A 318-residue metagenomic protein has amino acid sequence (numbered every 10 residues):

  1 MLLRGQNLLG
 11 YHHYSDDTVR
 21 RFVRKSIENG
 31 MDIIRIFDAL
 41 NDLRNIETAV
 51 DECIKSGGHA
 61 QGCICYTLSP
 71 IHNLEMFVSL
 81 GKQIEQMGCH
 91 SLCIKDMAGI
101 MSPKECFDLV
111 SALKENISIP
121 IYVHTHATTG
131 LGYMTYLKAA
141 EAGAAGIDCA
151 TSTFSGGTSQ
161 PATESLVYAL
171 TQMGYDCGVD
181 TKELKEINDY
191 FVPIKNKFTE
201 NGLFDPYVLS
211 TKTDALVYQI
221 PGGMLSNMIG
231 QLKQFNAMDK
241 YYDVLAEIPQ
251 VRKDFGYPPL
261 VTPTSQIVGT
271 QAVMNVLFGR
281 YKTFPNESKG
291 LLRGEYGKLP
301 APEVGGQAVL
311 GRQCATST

Functional and structural regions predicted by a protein language model:
M1-E85, L92, A98-S102: Active-site beta->alpha loop and helix N-cap motifs at the rims of alpha/beta catalytic domains
M1-L2, A49-C65, C106-V123, V167-V179: Alpha-helix-loop-beta-strand connector modules within alpha/beta enzyme cores
G30-D32, I54-G58, Q86-H90, N116-I119 (+1 more regions): Glycine-enriched alpha-helix->loop->beta-strand junction motifs that scaffold or abut catalytic
I36, D96, A142-S159: Glycine-rich phosphate-binding active-site loops on the catalytic face of alpha/beta enzymes
I36, L92, G143, L166 (+1 more regions): Conserved, mostly hydrophobic/aromatic
H72-I84, T129-A145: Catalytic cores of alpha/beta
M134, V167-L170, C177-A237: Core active-site phosphate/anionic-ligand binding loop and the adjoining beta-turn-alpha structural block in enzyme
D205, L209-A215, Q219-T318: Terminal or standalone catalytic/regulatory effector modules within metabolic enzymes and repeat proteins
